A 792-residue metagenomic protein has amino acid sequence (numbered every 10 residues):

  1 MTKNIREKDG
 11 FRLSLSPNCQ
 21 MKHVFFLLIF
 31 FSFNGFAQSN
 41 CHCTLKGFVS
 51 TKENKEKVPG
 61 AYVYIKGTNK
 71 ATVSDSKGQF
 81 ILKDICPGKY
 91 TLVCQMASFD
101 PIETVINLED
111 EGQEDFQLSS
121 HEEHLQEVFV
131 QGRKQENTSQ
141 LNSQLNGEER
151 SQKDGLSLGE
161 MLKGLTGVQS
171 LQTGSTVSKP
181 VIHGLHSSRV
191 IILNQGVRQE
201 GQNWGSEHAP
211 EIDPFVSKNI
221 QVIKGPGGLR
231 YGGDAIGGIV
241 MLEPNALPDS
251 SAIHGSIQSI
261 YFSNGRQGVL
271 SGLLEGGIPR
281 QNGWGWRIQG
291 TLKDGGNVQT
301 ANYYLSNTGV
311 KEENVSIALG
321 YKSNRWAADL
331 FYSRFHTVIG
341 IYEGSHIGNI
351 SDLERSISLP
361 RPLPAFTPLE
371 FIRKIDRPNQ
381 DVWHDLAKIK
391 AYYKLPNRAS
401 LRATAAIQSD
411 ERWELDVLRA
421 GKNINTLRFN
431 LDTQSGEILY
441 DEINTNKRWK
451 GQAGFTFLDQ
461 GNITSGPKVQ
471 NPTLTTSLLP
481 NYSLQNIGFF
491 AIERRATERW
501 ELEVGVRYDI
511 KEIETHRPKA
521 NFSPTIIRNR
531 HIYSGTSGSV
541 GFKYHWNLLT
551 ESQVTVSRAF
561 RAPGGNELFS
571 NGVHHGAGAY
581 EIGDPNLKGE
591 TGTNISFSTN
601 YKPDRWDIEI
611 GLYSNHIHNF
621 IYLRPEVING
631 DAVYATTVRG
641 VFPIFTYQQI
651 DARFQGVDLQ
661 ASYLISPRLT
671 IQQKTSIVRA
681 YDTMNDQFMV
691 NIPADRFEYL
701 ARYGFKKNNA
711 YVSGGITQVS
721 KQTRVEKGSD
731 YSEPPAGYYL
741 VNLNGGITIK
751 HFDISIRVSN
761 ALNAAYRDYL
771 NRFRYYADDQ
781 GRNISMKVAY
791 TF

Functional and structural regions predicted by a protein language model:
M1-F48, V63, Y90, F792: Bacterial Sec-dependent N-terminal signal peptides
A37-Q126, H183: Periplasm-facing N-terminal accessory domains of Gram-negative outer-membrane beta-barrel systems
I65, I192-N194: Conserved aromatic beta-strand anchor motif in extracellular beta-sandwich/beta-rich domains
T72, T166-T176: Short, well-structured beta-strand/strand-turn elements
L82, L165, S666: Acidic-histidine catalytic/liganding microenvironments
E122, E127-K153, Q172-P180, G184-L185 (+5 more regions): Outer-membrane beta-barrel proteins, especially TonB-dependent receptors
L162: Active-site-adjacent helical/loop segments in soluble small-molecule enzymes
